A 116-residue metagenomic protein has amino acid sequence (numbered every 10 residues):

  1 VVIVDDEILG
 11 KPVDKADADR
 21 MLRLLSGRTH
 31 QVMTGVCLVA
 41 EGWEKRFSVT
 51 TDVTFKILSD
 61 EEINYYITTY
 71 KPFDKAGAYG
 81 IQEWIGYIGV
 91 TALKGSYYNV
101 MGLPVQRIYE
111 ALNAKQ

Functional and structural regions predicted by a protein language model:
V1-Q116: Anionic-ligand binding patches
